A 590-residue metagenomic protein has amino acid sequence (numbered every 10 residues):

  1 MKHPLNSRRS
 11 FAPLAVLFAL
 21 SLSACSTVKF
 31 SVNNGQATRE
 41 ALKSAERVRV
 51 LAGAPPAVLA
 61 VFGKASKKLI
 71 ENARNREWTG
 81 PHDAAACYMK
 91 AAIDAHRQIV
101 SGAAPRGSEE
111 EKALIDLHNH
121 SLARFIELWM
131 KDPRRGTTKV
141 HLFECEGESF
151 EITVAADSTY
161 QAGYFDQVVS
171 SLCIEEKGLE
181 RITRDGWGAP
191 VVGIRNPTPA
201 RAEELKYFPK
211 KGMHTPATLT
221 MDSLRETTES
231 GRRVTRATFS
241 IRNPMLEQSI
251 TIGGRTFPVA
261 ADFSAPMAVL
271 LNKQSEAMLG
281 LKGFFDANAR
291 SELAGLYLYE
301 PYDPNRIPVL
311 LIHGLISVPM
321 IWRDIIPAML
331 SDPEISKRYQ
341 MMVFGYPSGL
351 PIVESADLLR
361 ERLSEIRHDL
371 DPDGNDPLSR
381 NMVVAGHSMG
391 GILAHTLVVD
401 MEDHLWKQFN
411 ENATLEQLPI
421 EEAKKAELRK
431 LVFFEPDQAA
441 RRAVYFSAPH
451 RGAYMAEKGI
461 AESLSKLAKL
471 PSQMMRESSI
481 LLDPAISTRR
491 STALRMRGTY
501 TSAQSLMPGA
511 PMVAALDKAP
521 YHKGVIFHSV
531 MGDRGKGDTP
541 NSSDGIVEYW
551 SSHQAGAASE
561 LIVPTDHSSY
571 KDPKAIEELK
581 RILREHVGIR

Functional and structural regions predicted by a protein language model:
K2-L14: Bacterial N-terminal signal peptides that target proteins for export
P13-S23: Bacterial N-terminal signal peptides
C25-V309, V318-D324, Q340-M342: Flexible, membrane-associating and regulatory peripheral segments of lipid-active enzymes
K64, K68-A86, K90, D94-P133 (+3 more regions): Serine-dependent carboxylesterase/thioesterase catalytic core of lipase-like alpha/beta-hydrolase/SGNH enzymes
Y302-P304, I335-S336, D376-L378, A385-G386 (+3 more regions): Extracellular/periplasmic catalytic domains that process cell-envelope and extracellular macromolecules
I316-S317, S348-G349, P449-R451, G532-G537 (+1 more regions): Short, solvent-exposed loop/turn segments at secondary-structure junctions
R323-Y339: Short amphipathic alpha-helix adjacent to the substrate-entry channel of hydrolases
S472-R590: C-terminal subdomain of alpha/beta-hydrolase-fold enzymes, centered on the catalytic histidine and its supporting
